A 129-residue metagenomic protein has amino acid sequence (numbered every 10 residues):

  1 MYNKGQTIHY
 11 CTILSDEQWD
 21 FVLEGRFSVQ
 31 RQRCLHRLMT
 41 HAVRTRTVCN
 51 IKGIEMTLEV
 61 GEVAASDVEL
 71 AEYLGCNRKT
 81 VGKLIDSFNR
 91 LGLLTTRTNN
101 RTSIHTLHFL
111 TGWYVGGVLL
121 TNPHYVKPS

Functional and structural regions predicted by a protein language model:
M1-N3, G116-S129: Charged low-complexity intrinsically disordered patches
M1-V68: Short recognition helix of helix-turn-helix/winged-helix DNA-binding domains
M39, V43, G75, G112: Residue-level marker of positions within ordered structural domains that often coincide with functionally constrained
T45-T106, V118: Winged helix-turn-helix DNA-binding recognition segment
H108, Y114: Residue-level detector of conserved, well-ordered beta-strand and adjacent loop positions that form binding/recognition
